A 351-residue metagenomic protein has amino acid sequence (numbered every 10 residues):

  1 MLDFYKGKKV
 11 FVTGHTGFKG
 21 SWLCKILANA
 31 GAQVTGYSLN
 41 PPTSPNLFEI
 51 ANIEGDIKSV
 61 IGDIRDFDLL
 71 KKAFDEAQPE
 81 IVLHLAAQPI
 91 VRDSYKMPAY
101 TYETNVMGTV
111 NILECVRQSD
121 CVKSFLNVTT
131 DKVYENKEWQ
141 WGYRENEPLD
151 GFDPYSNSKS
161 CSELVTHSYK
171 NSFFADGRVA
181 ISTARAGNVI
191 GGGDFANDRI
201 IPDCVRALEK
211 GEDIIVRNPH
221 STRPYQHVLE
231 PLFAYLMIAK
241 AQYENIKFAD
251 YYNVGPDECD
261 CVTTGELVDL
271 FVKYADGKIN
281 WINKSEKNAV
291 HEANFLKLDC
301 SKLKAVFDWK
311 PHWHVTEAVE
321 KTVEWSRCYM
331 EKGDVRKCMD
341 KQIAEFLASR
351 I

Functional and structural regions predicted by a protein language model:
M1-A186, F346: N-terminal Rossmann-like NAD(P)+-binding domain of SDR-like oxidoreductases, especially those catalyzing
Y5, H15-G17, V82, Y169 (+5 more regions): Generic structural signal for small/hydrophobic residues in well-ordered secondary structure, especially within
A28-A32, G62, L208-I351: C-terminal substrate-binding subdomain of Rossmann-fold SDR/epimerase-dehydratase oxidoreductases
T43-S44, Y134, I190, D260 (+1 more regions): Flexible, glycine-rich phosphate/dinucleotide-binding loops and adjacent beta-alpha linkers at cofactor/substrate
F67-D68, E80, R92, A99 (+7 more regions): Residues in well-ordered alpha-helical elements
K71, E114, P202, D269 (+1 more regions): Active-site phosphate/pyrophosphate- and oxyanion-stabilizing loops and adjacent acidic/basic residues in soluble
V82, A196, E292-F295: A generic short alpha-helical patch detector that favors 3-5-residue windows in or near N-terminal regions
K137-G142, N146, P154-Y155, S160-Y243 (+1 more regions): NAD(P)-dependent short-chain dehydrogenase/reductase
